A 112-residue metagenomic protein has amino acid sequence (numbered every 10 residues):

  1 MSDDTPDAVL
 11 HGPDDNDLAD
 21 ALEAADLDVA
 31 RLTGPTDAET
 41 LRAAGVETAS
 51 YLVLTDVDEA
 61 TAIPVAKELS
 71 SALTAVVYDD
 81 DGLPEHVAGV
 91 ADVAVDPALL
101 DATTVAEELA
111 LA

Functional and structural regions predicted by a protein language model:
M1-A112: Cytosolic regulatory regions of ion transport systems
